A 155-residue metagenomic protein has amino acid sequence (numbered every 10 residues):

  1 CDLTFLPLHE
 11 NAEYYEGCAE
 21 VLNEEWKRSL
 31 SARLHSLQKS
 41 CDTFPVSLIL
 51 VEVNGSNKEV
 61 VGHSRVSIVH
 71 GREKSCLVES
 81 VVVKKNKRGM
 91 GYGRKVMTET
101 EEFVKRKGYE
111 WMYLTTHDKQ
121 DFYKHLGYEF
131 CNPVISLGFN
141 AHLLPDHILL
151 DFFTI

Functional and structural regions predicted by a protein language model:
C1-E59, T154-I155: Short amphipathic alpha-helix that is part of the acyltransferase structural core
H35-F44, E52, I68, K74-E79 (+1 more regions): Long, hydrophobic N-terminal alpha-helical segment
I49, N57-V69, K74-V82: Conserved beta-strand in the GNAT
S67, K84, T115, V134: Conserved residues at the C-terminal ends of beta-strands
V78, M112-T115: Conserved hydrophobic beta-strand within the GNAT/NAT acetyltransferase core sheet that lines the active-site cleft
V83, G89-E102, H125: Conserved acetyl-CoA-binding loop-helix of GNAT-fold acetyltransferases
K105-E110, H117-D151, I155: Conserved active-site alpha-helix within GNAT-family acetyltransferase domains
